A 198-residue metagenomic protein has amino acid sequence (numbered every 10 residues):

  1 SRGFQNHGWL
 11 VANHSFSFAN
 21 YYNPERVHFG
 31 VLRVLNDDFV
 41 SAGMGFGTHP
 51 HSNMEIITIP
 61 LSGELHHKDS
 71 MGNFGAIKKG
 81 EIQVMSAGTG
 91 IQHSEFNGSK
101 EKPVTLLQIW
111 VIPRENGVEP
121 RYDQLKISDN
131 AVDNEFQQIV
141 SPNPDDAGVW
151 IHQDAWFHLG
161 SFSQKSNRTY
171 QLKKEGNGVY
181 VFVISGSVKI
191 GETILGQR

Functional and structural regions predicted by a protein language model:
G3-P50, M54-E55, L106, P113 (+1 more regions): A short glycine-rich, His/Asp/Glu-containing loop-to-beta-strand
G30, N36-D37, S62-G63, E81-I82 (+1 more regions): Conserved SET/PR-domain catalytic core that frames the SAM/AdoMet-binding pocket
L35-N36, P60, S86, W110-I112 (+1 more regions): Short beta-strand segments
G45-G47, E64-H67, Q83-V84, G88-F96 (+1 more regions): Histidine-centered metal-chelating micro-motifs
S52-M71, K79-I82, Q164-K165, Y170-T193: Glycine- and acidic-residue-biased ligand/ion/polar-headgroup-sensing regions
G72-F74, A87-G117: Ligand-binding loop in jelly-roll beta-barrel domains
V118-D123: A non-catalytic, helix-rich entry segment at domain boundaries
L195-R198: Short, intrinsically disordered, charge-balanced linker/junction segments flanking boundaries in proteins
